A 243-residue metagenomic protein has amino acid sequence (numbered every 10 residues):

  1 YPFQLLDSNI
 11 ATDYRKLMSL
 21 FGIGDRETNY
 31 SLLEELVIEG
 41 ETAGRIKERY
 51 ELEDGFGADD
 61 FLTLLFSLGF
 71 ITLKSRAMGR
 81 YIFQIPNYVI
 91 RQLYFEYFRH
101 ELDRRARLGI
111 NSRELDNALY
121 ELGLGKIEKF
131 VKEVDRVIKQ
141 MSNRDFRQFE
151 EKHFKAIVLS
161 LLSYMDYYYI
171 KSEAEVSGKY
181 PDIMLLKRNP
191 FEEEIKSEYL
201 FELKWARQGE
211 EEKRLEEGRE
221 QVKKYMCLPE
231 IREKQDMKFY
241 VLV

Functional and structural regions predicted by a protein language model:
Y1-R219, M226: Extended alpha-helical interface modules used as scaffolds for assembling large macromolecular complexes
E211-V243: Nucleic-acid nuclease catalytic cores
